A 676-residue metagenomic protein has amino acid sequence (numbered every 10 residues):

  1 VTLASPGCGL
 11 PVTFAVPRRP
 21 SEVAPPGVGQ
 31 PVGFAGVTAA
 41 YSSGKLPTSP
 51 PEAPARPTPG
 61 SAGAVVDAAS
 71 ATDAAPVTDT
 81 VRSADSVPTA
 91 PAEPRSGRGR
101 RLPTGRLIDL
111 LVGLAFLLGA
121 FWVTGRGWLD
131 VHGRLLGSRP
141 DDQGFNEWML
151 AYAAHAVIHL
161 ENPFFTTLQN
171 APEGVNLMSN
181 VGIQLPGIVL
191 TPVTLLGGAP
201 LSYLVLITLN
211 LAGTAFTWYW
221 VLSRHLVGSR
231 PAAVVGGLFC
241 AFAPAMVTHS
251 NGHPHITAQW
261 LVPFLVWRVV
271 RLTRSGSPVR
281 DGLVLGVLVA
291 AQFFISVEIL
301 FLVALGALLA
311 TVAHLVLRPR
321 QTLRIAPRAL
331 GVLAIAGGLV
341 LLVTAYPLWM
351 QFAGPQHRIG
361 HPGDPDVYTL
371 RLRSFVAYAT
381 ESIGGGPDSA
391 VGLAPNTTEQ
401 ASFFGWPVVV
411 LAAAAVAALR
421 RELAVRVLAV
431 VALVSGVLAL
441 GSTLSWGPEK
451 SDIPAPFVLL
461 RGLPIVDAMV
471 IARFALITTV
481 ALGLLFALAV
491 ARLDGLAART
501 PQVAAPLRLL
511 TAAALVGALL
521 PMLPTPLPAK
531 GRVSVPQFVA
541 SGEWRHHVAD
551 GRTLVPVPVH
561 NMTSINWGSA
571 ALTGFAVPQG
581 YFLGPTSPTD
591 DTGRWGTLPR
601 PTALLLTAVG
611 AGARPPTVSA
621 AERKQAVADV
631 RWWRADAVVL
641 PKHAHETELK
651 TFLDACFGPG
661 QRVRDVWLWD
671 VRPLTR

Functional and structural regions predicted by a protein language model:
V1-G127, R328-G337, A424-V431, R676: Start-transfer (signal-anchor) and selected internal transmembrane alpha helices of multi-pass inner/ER membrane
A39, P140-A156, A329, A336-V416 (+1 more regions): Periplasmic/ER-lumenal interhelical loops and adjacent helix-loop junctions in multi-pass membrane proteins
F116-W122, L206-H225, R230-V316, V332-T344 (+1 more regions): Membrane-embedded helix bundles of polyisoprenyl
G119-T214, A243-W260, T369, R373-G392 (+2 more regions): Membrane-interface coil-to-helix junctions
L136-R139, H249-I256, R371, A390-N396 (+5 more regions): Membrane-helix boundary/interfacial segments in multi-pass membrane proteins
P319-G331, A412-P454, A498-P506: Membrane-interface helix-loop-helix junctions at transmembrane boundaries of multi-pass membrane enzymes, predominantly
L333-G338, L484-L523: Signature aromatic-anchored transmembrane alpha helix within multi-pass, membrane-resident enzymes that catalyze glycan
G363, A417, V516-R676: Extracytoplasmic
